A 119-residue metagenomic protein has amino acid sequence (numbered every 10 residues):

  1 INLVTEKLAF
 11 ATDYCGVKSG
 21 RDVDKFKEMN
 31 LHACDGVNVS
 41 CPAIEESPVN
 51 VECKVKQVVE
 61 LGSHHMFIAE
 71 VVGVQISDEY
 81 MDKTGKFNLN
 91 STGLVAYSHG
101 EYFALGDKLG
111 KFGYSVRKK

Functional and structural regions predicted by a protein language model:
I1-K119: Basic, polyanion-binding surface patches
